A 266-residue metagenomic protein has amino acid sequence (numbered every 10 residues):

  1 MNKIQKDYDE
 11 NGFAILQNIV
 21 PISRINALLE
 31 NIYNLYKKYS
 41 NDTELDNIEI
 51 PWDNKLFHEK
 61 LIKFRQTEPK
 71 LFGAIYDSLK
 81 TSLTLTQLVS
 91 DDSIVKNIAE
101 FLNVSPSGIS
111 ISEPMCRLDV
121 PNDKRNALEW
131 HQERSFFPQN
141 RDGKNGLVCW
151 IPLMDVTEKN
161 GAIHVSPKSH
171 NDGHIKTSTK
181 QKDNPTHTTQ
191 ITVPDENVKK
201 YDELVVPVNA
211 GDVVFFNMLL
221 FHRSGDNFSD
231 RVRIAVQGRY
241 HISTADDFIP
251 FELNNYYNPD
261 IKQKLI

Functional and structural regions predicted by a protein language model:
N2-E10, Q17-W130, P259-K262: Non-heme Fe(II)-dependent double-stranded beta-helix
V20-I22, C116-R117, S135, V156 (+3 more regions): Short, solvent-exposed loop/turn segments at secondary-structure junctions
E30, K38, D42-D46, N171-K180 (+3 more regions): Non-heme Fe(II)/2-oxoglutarate
L88, V206-V208: Exposed beta-sheet edge/beta-hairpin loop segments within beta-rich domains
D92-K96, L147, N209: A structural signal for well-ordered alpha-helical segments within the folded catalytic domains of diverse enzymes
P114, C149-I151, V236-Y240: A structural signal for short, well-ordered beta-strand segments
R125-V205, A245-N255: Catalytic core of non-heme Fe(II) oxygenases with the double-stranded beta-helix
